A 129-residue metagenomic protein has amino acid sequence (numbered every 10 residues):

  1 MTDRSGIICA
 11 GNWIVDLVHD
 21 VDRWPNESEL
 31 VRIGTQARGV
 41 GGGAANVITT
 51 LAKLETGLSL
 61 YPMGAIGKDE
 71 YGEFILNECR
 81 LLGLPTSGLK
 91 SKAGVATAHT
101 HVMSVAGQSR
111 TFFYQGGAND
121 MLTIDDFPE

Functional and structural regions predicted by a protein language model:
M1-A65, E70-L81, M121: Glycine-rich phosphate/adenosyl-contacting loop at the front of the ribokinase-like
S5, T97-T100, S109: Change "...and in nucleic-acid phosphodiester-cleaving endonucleases..." to "...and in nucleic-acid processing enzymes
E27-S28, R32, H99, G116 (+1 more regions): Residue-level signature of transmembrane alpha-helix interfaces in integral membrane proteins
G57-S59, P85, S109: Residue-level detector of anion-binding/catalytic polar loops
D69, V95-A96: Short secondary-structure capping/turn micro-motifs that flank functional sites
E78-V95: A glycine-rich helix N-cap at a beta->alpha junction
S87-K92, V102-E129: Conserved phosphate-binding/catalytic loop of the ribokinase/pfkB sugar-kinase fold
